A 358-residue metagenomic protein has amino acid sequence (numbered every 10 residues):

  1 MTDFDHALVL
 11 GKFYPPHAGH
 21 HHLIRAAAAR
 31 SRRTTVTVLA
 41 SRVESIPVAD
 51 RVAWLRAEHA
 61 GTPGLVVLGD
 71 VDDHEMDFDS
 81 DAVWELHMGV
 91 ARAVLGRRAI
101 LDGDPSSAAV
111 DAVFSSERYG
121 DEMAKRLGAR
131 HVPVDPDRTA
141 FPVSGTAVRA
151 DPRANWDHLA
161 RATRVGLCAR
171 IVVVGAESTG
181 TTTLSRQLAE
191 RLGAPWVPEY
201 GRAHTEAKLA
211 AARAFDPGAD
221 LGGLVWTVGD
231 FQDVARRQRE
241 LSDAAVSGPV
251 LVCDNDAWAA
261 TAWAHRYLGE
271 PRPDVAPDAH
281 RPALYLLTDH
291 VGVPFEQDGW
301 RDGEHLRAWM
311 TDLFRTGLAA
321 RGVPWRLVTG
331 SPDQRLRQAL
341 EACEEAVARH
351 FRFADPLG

Functional and structural regions predicted by a protein language model:
M1-A169: Nucleotidyltransferase catalytic core that binds NTPs
V38-L39, G69-D73, E199-G201, N255-A257 (+1 more regions): Short loop/turn segments at strand-loop or loop-helix junctions that form parts of catalytic or ligand-binding pockets
T62, A108, L127-G128, V246-G248 (+3 more regions): A structural motif corresponding to the C-terminal end of an alpha-helix and its immediate exit/capping segment
V148, L268-Q334, V347, P356-L357: A glycine- and Lys/Arg-enriched "phosphate-lid" helix/loop adjacent to the NTP-binding pocket of small-molecule kinases
I171-A189: Glycine-rich phosphate-binding P-loop
R186, E190-D243, A339: Conserved substrate/cofactor phosphate-moiety recognition/catalytic segment in nucleotide-dependent phosphotransferases
D230-H280, F295: Glycine-rich phosphate-binding loop used to anchor ATP phosphates in small-molecule kinases, encompassing both
